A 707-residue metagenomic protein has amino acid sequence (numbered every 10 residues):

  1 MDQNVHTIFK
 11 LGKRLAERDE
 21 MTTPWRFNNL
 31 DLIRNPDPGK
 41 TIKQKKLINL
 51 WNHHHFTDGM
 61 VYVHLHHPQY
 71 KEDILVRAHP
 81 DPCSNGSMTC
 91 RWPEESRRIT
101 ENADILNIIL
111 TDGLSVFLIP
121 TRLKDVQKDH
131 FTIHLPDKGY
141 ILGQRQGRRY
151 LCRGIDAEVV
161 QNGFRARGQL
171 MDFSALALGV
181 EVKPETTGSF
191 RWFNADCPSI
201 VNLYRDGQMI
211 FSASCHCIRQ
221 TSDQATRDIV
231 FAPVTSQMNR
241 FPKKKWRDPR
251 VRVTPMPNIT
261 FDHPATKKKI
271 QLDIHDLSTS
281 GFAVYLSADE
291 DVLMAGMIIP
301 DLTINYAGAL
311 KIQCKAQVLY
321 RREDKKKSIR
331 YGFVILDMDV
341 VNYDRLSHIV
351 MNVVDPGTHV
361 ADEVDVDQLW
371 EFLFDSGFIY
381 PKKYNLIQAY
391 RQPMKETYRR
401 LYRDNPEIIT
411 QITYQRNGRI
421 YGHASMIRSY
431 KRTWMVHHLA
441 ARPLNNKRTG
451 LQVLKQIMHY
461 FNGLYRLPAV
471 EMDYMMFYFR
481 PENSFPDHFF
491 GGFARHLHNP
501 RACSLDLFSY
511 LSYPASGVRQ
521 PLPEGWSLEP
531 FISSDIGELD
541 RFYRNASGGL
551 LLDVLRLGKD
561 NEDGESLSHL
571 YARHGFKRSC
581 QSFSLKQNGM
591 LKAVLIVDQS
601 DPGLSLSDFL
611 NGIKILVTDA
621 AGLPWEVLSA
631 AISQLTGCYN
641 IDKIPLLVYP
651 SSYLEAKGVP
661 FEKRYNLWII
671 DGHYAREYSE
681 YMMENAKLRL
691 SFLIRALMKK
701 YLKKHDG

Functional and structural regions predicted by a protein language model:
M1-H423, H459-R519, G622-V627, Q634-C638 (+1 more regions): Structured alpha-helical
L373-L386, F542-R556: Helix-loop element at the rim of GNAT/NAT acetyltransferase active sites that forms part of the acceptor-substrate
Y402-R448, K586-L623: Conserved donor-binding loop and adjoining core beta-sheet/short helix segment in diverse acyl/aminoacyl transferases
V436, N446-N462, P624-S629: Glycine-rich acyl-CoA binding loop
L539: Hydrophobic pocket/interface hotspot
G549-H569: Non-catalytic interaction/regulatory modules that flank or connect domains
